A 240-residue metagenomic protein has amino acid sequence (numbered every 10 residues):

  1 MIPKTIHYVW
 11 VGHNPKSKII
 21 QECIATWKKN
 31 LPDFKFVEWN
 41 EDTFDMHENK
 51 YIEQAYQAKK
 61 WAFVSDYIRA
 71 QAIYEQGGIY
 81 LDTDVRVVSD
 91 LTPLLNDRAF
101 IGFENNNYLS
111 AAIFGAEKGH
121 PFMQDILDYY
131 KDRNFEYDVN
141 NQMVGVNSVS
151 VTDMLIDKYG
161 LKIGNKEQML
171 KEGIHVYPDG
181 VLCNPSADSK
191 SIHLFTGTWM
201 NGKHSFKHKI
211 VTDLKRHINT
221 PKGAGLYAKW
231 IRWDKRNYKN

Functional and structural regions predicted by a protein language model:
M1-S65, L81-N240: Glycosyltransferase-associated regions of secretory-pathway enzymes, highlighting luminal stem/catalytic domains
Y67-Q76: Small-residue hinge/turn detector
